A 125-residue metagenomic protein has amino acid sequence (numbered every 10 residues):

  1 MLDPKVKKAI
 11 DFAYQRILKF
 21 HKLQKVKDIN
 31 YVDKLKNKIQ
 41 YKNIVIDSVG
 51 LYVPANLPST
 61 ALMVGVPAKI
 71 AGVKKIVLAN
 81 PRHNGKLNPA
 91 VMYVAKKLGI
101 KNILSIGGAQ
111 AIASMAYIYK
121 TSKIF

Functional and structural regions predicted by a protein language model:
M1-D47: N-terminal Rossmann-like NAD(P)+-binding subdomain of aldehyde/semialdehyde dehydrogenases
L2-I17, K42, A61, N84 (+3 more regions): Generic structural signal for well-ordered, non-membrane alpha-helical segments in soluble metabolic enzymes
Q15-L18, G65-V66, K96, A113-Y117: A broadly conserved amphipathic alpha-helix scaffold signal in soluble, globular proteins
L18, K22, K69-V73, I100: Charged, amphipathic alpha-helical interaction segments
F20, K27-Y31, S59, G72 (+3 more regions): Generic marker of "main functional regions" within proteins
Y31-Y93: Conserved small-residue-rich beta-alpha loop and adjacent elements that most often cradle the phosphate/pyrophosphate
M92, K97-I100: A glycine-rich, acidic short-motif signal
G99-F125: Conserved NAD(P)+-binding/catalytic subdomain of aldehyde/semialdehyde dehydrogenases
